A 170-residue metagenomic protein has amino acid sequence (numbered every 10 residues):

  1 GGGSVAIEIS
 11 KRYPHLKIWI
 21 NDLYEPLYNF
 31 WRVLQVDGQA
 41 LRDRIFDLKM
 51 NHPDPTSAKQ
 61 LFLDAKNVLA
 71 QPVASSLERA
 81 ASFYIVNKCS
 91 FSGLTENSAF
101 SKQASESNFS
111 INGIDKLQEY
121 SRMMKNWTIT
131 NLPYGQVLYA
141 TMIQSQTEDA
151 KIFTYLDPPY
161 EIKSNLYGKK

Functional and structural regions predicted by a protein language model:
G1-G3, D115-K116: Short, polar loop motifs at secondary-structure junctions
G2-P53: Conserved S-adenosyl-L-methionine
Q35-Y155, P159-S164, G168: SAM-dependent nucleic-acid methyltransferase catalytic core
